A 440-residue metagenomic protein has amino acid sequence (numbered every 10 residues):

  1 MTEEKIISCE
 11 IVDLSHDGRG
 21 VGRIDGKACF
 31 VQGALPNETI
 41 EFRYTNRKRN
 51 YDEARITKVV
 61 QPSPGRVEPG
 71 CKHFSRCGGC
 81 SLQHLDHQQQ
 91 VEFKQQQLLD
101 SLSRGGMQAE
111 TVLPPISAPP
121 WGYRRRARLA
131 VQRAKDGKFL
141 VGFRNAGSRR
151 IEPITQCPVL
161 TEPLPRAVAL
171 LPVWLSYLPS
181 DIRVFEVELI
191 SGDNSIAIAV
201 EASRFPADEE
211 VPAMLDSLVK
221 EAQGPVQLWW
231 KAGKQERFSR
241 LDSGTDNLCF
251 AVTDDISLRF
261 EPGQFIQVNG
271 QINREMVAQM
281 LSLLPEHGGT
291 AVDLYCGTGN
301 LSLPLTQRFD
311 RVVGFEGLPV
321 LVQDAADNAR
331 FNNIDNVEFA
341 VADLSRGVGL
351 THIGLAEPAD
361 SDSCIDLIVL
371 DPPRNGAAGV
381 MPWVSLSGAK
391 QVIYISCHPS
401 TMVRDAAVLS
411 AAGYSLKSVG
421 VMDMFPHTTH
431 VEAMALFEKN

Functional and structural regions predicted by a protein language model:
M1-H73, E338-F339: Terminal RNA-binding accessory module
T2-S8, H16, P206-N440: Rossmann-like S-adenosyl-L-methionine
T57-P69, S75-V184: Extended interfacial segments that mediate partner engagement and assembly in macromolecular machines
L113-P120, F185-L189, G233-R237, V421-M424: Short, solvent-exposed loop/turn elements at beta->coil junctions and helix N-caps that rim active or binding pockets
W121-R125, D193, T429-H430: A short, glycine/Asx- and small/polar-enriched loop/turn that sits immediately N-terminal to a beta-strand
R150-F185, S191-S195, R204-W229: Internal alpha/beta scaffold segment
N194-S203, S257-E261: Short, aliphatic-rich beta-strand segments
